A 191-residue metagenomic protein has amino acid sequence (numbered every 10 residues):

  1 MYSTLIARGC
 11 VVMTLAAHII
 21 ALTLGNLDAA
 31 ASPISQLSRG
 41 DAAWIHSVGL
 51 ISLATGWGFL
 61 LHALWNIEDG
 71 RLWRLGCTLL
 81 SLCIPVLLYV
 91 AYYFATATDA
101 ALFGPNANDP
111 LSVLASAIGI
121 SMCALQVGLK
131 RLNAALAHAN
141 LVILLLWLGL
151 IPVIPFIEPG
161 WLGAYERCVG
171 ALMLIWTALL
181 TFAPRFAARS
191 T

Functional and structural regions predicted by a protein language model:
Y2, A63-G76, G128-H138, F186-T191: Membrane-interface helix-boundary motifs at transmembrane edges
V12-D28: Alpha-helical transmembrane segments of multi-pass membrane proteins
T14-I19, L82-Y92, L144-I154: Aromatic-anchored segments of alpha-helical transmembrane domains
Q36-T55: Interfacial helix-start motif at the membrane-water boundary
R39, A100-V113, G160-L172: Non-cytosolic membrane-interface motifs at loop->transmembrane helix junctions
I51-T55, L114-I118, Y165-I175: Membrane-embedded alpha-helical segments of multi-pass membrane proteins, especially the transmembrane helices
P85-K130: Membrane-proximal helix-loop-helix units in multi-pass membrane proteins
R131-T191: Terminal transmembrane helical module of multi-pass membrane proteins
